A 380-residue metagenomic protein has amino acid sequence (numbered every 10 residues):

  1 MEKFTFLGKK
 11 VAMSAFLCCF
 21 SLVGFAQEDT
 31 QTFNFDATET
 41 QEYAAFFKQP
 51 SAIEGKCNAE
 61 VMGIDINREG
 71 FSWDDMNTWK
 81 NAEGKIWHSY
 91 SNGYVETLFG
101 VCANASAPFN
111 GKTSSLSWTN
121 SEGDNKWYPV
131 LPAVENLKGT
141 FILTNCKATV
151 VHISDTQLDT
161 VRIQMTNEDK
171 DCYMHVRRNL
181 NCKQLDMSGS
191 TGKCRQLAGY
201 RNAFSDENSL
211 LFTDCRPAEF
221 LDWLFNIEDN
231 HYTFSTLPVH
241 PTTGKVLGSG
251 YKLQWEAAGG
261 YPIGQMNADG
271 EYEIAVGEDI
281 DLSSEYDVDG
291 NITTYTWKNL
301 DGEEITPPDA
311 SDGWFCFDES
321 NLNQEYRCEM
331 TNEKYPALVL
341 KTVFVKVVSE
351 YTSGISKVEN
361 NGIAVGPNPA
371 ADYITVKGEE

Functional and structural regions predicted by a protein language model:
E2-F4, G24-V150, D155-Q157, N167 (+4 more regions): N-terminal capping/linker segments that flank leucine-rich repeat
A12-S21: Bacterial N-terminal signal peptides
E96-F99, C172, E207-S209: Extracellular beta-strand/beta-solenoid scaffold signature
T156, N179-L180, N202, N230: Consensus "Asn ladder" position of solenoid repeat domains
I163, Y173-H175, L197-A198: Mature catalytic domains of secreted/periplasmic carbohydrate-active enzymes
S353-E380: Surface-exposed, proline-anchored Ser/Thr-rich loop/turn motifs
